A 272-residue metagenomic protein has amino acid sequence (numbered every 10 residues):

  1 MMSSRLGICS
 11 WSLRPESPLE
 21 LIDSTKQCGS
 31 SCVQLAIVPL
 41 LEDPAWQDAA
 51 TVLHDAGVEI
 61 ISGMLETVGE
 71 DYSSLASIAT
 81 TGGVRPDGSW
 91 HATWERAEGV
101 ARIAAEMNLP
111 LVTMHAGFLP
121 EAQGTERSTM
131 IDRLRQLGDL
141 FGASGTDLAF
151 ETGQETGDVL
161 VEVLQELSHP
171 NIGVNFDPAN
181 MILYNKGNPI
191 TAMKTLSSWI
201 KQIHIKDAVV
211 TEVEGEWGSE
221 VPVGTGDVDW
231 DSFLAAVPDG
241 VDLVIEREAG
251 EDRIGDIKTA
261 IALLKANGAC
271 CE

Functional and structural regions predicted by a protein language model:
M1-G7, S12-K26, S31, H54-G57 (+5 more regions): Histidine-acidic metal/acid-base catalytic patches
M1-G99, A105, I261-A262, N267-E272: N-terminal pre-domain/capping segments
S17-E20, Y72-G173: Active-site acidic/histidine proton-transfer and metal-coordination neighborhood in alpha/beta enzyme cores
L35, I60-S62, F150, F176 (+1 more regions): Hydrophobic residues in well-ordered beta-strands that form the structural core
I37-V38, L65, A116-G117, G153 (+1 more regions): Active-site loop/turn elements of alpha/beta-hydrolase fold enzymes, especially the short glycine-/histidine-rich
L40-E42, T67-D71, L119-A122, E155-G157 (+3 more regions): Short, small-residue-enriched loops and turns at beta-alpha junctions that line or gate enzyme active sites
P44, D48, T81-E95, A122-R133 (+4 more regions): Alpha-helix N-cap and loop-to-helix initiation/capping positions
A50-T67, I131-S144, V228-A236: Alpha-helix-loop-beta-strand connector modules within alpha/beta enzyme cores
